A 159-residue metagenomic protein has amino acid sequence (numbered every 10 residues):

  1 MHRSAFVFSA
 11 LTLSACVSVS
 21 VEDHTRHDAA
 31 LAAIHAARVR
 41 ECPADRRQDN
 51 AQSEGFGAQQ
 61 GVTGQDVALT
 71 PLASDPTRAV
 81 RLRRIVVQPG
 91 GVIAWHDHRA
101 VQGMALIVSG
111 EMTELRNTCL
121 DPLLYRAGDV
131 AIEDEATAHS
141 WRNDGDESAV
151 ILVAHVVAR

Functional and structural regions predicted by a protein language model:
M1-F6: Bacterial N-terminal signal peptides that target proteins for export
A10-S18: Hydrophobic h-region of N-terminal signal peptides that target proteins for export in Gram-negative bacteria
V17-R81, L124, A131-I132: A short, N-terminal "cap"/entry segment at the start of jelly-roll beta-barrel domains of the cupin/DSBH fold
V87-Q88, N117-A136: Short acidic-glycine-tyrosine-enriched beta hairpin
V92-A94, T113, D129-A131, E135-R142: Histidine-centered metal-chelating micro-motifs
I93-H98, R116, L123, R142-D144: Short histidine-centered beta-strand/loop micro-motifs that create catalytic or ligand/metal-coordination sites
A100-C119: Glycine- and acidic-residue-biased ligand/ion/polar-headgroup-sensing regions
E135-R159: Ligand-binding loop in jelly-roll beta-barrel domains
